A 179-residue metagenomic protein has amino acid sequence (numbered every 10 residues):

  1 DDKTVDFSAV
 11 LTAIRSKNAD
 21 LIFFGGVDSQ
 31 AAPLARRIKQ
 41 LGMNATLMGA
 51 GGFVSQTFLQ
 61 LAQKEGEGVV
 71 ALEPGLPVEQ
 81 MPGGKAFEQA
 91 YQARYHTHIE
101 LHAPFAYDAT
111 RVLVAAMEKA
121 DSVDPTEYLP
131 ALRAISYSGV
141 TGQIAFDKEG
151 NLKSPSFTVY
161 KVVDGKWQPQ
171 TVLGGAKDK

Functional and structural regions predicted by a protein language model:
D1-K179: Extracytosolic ligand-binding ectodomains
